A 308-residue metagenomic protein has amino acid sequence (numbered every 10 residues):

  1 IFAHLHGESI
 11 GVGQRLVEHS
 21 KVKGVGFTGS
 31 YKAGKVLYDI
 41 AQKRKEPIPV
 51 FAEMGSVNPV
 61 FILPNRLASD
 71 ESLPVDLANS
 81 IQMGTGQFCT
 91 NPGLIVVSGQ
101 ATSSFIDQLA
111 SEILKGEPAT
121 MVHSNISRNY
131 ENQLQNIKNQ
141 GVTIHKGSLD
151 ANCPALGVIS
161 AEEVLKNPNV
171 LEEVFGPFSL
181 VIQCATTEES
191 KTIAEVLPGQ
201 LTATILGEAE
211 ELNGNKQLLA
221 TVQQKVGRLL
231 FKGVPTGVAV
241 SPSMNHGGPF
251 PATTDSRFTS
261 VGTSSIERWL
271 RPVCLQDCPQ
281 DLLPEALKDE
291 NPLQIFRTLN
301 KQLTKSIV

Functional and structural regions predicted by a protein language model:
I1-H4, G227: A glycine-rich helix N-cap at a beta->alpha junction
A3-G26, S30: A structured beta-alpha segment of the ubiquitous adenosine-cofactor-binding alpha/beta core
H4-E8, I62, L180-A185: Short acidic-hydrophobic, aromatic-tinged amphipathic segments that line or gate anion-handling sites
G7-E8, G29-K32, Q100-A101, A185 (+1 more regions): Short beta->alpha linker loops
G13, G34-K35, N215: Short, well-ordered alpha-helical microsegments
E18-S20, G24, K32-L165, T192: ALDH superfamily catalytic-core signature
V22, N79, V97, S104-D107 (+2 more regions): Conserved C-terminal structural/oligomerization subdomain of aldehyde/semialdehyde dehydrogenase
